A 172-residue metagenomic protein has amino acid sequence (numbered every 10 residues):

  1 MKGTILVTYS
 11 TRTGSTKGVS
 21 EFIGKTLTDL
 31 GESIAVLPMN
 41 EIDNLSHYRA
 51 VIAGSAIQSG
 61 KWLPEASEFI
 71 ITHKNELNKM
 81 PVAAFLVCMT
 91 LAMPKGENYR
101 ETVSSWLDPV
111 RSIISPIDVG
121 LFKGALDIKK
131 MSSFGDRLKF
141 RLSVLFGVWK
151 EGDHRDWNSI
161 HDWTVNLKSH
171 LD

Functional and structural regions predicted by a protein language model:
G3-T4, G18, T26-A35, H47 (+1 more regions): FMN-binding flavodoxin-like domain, especially the glycine-rich phosphate-binding loop
T11-G18: Glycine-rich NAD(P) Rossmann-fold beta1-alpha1 loop
P38: Short loop/edge segments at beta-strand edges and connector loops that shape dinucleotide/nucleotide cofactor-binding
E41-S46: Short amphipathic alpha-helix with an adjacent loop that forms part of the alpha/beta core around
